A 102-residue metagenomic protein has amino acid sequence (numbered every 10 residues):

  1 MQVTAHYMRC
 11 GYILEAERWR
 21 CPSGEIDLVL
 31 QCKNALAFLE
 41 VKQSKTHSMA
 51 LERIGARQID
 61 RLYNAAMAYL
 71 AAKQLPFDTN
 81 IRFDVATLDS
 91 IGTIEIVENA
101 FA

Functional and structural regions predicted by a protein language model:
M1-E17: Acidic-basic catalytic patches of nuclease active cores, encompassing PD-(D/E)XK and other metal-cofactor nuclease
W19, K42, A100-F101: Residues forming the ATP-binding cleft of Hanks-type serine/threonine protein kinase domains
C21-S23, C32-N34, D89-S90: A generic beta-sheet turn/junction motif
G24-I26, A37, I81-F83, G92: Change "...and in nucleic-acid phosphodiester-cleaving endonucleases..." to "...and in nucleic-acid processing enzymes
I26-H47, L62: Conserved catalytic cores of phosphodiester-cleaving nucleases, focusing on short active-site segments
Q43-I91: Catalytic cores of nucleic-acid endonucleases
L88-A102: Short, low-complexity, polybasic intrinsically disordered segments
